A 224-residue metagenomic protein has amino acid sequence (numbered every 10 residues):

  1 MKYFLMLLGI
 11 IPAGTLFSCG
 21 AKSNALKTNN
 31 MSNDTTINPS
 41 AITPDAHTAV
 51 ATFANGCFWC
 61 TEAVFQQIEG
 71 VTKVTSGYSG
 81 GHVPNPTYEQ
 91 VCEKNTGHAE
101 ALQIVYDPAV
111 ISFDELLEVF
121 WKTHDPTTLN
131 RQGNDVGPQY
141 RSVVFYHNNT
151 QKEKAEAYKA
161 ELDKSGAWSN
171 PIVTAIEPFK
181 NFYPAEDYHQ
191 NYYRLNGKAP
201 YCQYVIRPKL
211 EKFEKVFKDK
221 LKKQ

Functional and structural regions predicted by a protein language model:
M1-F4: Positively charged n-region of N-terminal signal peptides that target proteins for export
M6-T15: Bacterial N-terminal signal peptides
L16-Q224: Flexible coil/turn and secondary-structure edge motifs
